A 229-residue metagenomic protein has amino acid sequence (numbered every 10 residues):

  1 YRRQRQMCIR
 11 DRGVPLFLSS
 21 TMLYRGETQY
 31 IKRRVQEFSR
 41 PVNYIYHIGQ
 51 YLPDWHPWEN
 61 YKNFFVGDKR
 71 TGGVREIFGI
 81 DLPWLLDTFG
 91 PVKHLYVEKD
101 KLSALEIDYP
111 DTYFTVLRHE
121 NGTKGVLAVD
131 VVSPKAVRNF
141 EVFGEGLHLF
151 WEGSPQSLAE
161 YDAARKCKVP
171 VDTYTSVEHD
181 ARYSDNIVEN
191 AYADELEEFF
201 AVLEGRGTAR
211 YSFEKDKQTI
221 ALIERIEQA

Functional and structural regions predicted by a protein language model:
Y1-I9: Single conserved hydrophobic/aromatic residue that forms the stacking wall/gate of nucleotide- or nucleobase-binding
Q4, G26, Y30-R33, W84 (+4 more regions): Alpha-helical elements of Rossmann-like donor-binding domains used by nucleotide-donor carbohydrate transfer enzymes
R10, E120, A191-A229: C-terminal helix-rich "cap/oligomerization" subdomain common to oxidoreductases
D11-V14, T123: A short helix->loop->beta-strand "cap" motif at the edges of active sites that frequently abuts
L16-L18, W151: Hydrophobic residues in well-ordered beta-strands that form the structural core
M22-E106: Predominantly a Rossmann-like dinucleotide-binding segment in NAD(P)-dependent oxidoreductases
L105-Y109, E120-D194: NAD(P)-dinucleotide binding in Rossmann-like oxidoreductases
